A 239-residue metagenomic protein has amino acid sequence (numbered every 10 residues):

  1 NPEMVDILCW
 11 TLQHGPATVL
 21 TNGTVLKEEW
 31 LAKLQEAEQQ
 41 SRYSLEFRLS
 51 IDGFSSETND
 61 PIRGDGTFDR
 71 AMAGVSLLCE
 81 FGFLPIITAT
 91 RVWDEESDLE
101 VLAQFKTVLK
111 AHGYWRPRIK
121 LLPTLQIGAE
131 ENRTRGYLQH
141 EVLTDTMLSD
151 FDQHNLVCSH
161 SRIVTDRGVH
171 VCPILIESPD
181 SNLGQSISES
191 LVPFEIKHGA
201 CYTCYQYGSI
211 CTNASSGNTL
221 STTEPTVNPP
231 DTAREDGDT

Functional and structural regions predicted by a protein language model:
N1-Q39, F47, I51-T58, G66-R70 (+1 more regions): Canonical radical SAM enzyme core domain
T11, Q39-S41, C79, G113 (+2 more regions): A generic structural signal for short, solvent-exposed coil/turn residues that cap or connect secondary-structure
Q13-A17, S41-L45, F81-L84, W115-P117: Short, well-ordered coil/turn segments that N-cap beta-strands
H14, Q40-Y43, F68-G74, V108-K110 (+4 more regions): Short, surface-exposed linear patches
T21-N22, S50-G53, S76-L84, P117-L121 (+4 more regions): Short C-terminal domain-edge/linker segments immediately following a structured domain
S50-D52, E57-H170, D180, G217: Radical SAM enzyme [4Fe-4S]-AdoMet core and its adjacent flexible, acidic and glycine-rich loops/tails across
A129-T239: Accessory C-terminal segments flanking Radical SAM cores
